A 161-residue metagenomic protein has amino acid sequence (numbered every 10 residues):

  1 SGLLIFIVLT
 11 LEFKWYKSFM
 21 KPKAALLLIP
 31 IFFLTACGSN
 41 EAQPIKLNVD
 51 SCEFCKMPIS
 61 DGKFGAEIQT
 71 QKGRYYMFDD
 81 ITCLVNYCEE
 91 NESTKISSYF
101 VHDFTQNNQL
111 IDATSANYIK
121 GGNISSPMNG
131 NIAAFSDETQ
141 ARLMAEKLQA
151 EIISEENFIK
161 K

Functional and structural regions predicted by a protein language model:
W15-L26: Bacterial N-terminal signal peptides that target proteins for export
F33-A36: C-terminal motif of bacterial Sec signal peptides marking the signal peptidase cleavage site
G38-N40: Bacterial signal peptide processing site
N48: Short metal-coordination and nucleic-acid-contact micro-motifs, chiefly zinc-binding Cys/His arrays
E53-S93: Post-signal-peptide N-terminal segment of Sec-exported extracytoplasmic proteins
G62-Q69, I111-P127: Short aromatic-glycine-(Arg/Gly/Cys) micro-motifs in beta-strand/loop hairpins
C83-G122: Mid-chain, structured segments of secreted extracytoplasmic proteins
S136-K161: C-terminal partner/receptor-binding element of secreted or periplasmic proteins
